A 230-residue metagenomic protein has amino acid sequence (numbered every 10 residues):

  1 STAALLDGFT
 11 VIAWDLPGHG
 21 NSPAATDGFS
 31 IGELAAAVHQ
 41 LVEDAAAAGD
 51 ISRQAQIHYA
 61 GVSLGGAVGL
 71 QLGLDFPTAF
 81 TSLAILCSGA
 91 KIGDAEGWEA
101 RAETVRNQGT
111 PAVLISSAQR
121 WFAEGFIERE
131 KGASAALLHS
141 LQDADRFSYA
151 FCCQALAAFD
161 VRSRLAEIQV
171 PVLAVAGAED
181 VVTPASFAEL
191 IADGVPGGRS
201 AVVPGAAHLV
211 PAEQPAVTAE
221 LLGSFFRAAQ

Functional and structural regions predicted by a protein language model:
A3, F9-A60, E220: Active-site loop/oxyanion-hole signature of alpha/beta-hydrolase fold enzymes
L16-G20, A90, A207-V210: Alpha/beta-hydrolase active-site loop signature
G61, G65, G69: Gly/Ala-rich beta-loop-alpha elbow adjacent to hydrolase catalytic centers
L70-I115, W121: Flexible "cap/lid" loop of the alpha/beta hydrolase fold
G93-E96, N107-A166: Conserved alpha/beta-hydrolase catalytic His-Asp/Glu region
I168, A174-A176, D180: Short beta-strand/loop motif that positions the catalytic acidic residue of the alpha/beta-hydrolase fold
V181-F187: Conserved alpha/beta-hydrolase "acid-adjacent" motif
G198-Q230: Catalytic active-site module of serine/aspartate enzymes centered on a nucleophile-bearing elbow/loop
